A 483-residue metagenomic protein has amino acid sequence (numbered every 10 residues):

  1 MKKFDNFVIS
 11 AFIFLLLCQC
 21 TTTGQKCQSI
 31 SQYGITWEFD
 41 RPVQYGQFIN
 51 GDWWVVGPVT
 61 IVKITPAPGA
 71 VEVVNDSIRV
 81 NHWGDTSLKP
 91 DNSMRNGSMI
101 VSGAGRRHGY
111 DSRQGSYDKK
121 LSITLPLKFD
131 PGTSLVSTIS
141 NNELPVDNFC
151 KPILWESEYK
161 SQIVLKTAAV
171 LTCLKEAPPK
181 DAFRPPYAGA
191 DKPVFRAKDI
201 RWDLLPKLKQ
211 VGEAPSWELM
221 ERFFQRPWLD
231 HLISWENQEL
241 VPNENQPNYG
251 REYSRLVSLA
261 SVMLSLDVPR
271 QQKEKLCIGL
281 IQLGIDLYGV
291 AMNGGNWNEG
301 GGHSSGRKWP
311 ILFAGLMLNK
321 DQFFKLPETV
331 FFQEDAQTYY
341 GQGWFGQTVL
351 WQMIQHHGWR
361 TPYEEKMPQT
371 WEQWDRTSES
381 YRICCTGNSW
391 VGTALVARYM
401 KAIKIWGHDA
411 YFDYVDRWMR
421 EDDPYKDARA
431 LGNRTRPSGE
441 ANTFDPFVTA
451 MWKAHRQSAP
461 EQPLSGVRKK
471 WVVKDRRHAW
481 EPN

Functional and structural regions predicted by a protein language model:
M1-I9: Bacterial N-terminal signal peptides that target proteins for export
V8-L16: Sec-dependent bacterial lipoprotein signal peptides
L15-C27: Bacterial Sec-dependent signal peptides at the C-terminal "C-region" and cleavage site
Q25-K308, D321-N483: Ser/Thr/Asn(+Pro)-rich, low-complexity disordered segments
